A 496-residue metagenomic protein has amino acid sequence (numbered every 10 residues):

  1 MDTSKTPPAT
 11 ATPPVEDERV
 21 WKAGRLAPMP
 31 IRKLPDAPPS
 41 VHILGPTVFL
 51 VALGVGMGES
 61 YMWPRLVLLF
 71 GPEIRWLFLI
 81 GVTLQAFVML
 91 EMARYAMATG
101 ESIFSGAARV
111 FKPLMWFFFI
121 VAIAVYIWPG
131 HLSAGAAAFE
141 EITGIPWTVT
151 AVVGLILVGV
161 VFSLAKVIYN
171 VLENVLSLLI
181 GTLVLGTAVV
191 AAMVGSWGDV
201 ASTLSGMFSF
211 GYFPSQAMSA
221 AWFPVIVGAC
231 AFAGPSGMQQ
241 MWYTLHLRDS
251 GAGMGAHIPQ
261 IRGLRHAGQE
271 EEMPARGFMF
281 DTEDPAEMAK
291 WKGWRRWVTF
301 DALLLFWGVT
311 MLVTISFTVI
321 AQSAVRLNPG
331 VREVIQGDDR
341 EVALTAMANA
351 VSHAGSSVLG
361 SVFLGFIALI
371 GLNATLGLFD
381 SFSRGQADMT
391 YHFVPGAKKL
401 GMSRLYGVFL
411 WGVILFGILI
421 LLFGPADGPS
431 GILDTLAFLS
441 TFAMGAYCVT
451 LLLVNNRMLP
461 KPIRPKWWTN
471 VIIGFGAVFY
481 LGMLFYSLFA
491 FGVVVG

Functional and structural regions predicted by a protein language model:
M1-Y61, A256-H257, G263-G277, K290-T299: Membrane-interface "cap" regions at the ends of multi-pass membrane proteins
G24-P28, W63-V67, M89-L114, A137-F139 (+5 more regions): Flexible loop linkers connecting adjacent transmembrane helices in multi-pass alpha-helical membrane transporters
P38, R65-L90, F104-M115, V149-T150 (+1 more regions): Extracellular loop-to-transmembrane helix junctions
L50, L77-G106, W116-P129, G377: Juxtamembrane transmembrane-helix boundary signature
F87-Y95, E271-A289, T310-L344: Extracellular/periplasmic helix-exit of transmembrane alpha-helices
A98, P113-G144, A151-L155, G371-Y391 (+2 more regions): Hydrophobic transmembrane alpha-helices that form the core helical bundles of multi-pass secondary transporters
T148-V153, D338-L344, V358, T390-G424: Loop-to-transmembrane helix boundary motifs in multi-pass membrane proteins
G181-A221, I226, A233-T244, Y447-P460 (+1 more regions): Hydrophobic alpha-helical segments and their helix-loop junctions in multi-pass secondary transporters
